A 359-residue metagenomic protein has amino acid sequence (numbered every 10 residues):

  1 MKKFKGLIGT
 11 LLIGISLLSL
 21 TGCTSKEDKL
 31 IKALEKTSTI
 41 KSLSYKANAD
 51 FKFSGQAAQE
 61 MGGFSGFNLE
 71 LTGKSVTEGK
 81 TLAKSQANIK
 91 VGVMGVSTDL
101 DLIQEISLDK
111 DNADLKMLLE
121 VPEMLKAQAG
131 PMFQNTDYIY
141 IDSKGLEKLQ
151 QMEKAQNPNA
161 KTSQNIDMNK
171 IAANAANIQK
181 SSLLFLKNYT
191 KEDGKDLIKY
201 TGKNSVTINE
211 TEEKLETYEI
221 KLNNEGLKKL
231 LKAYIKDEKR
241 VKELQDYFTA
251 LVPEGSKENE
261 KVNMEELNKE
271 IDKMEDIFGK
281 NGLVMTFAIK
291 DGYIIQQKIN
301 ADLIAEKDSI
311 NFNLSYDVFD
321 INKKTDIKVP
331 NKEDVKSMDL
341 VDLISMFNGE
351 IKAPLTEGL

Functional and structural regions predicted by a protein language model:
M1-G9: Bacterial N-terminal signal peptides that target proteins for export
G9-L17: Hydrophobic helical h-region of N-terminal Sec-dependent signal peptides in bacterial secretory/periplasmic proteins
S19-G22: C-terminal motif of bacterial Sec signal peptides marking the signal peptidase cleavage site
T24-L359: Subset-of-secretome marker
